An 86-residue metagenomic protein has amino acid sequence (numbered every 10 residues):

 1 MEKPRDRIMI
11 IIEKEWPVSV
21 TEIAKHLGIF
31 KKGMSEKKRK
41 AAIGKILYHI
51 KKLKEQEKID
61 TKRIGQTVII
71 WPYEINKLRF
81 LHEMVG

Functional and structural regions predicted by a protein language model:
M1-R5, P17: Short helix-coil-helix linker/hinge
R5-E13: Hydrophobic residues on short alpha-helical segments
K14-E22: Short capping segments at the starts of secondary-structure elements
H26: Residues within the alpha-helical elements of helix-turn-helix
I29-K45: Short, positively charged loop/turn segments that connect secondary-structure elements
L47-K51: Short, hydrophobic-biased segments on the C-terminal half of alpha helices that form "recognition helices"
K54-I64: A short, conserved structural fragment
R63-V85: Short, cationic-aromatic polyanion-contact patches
